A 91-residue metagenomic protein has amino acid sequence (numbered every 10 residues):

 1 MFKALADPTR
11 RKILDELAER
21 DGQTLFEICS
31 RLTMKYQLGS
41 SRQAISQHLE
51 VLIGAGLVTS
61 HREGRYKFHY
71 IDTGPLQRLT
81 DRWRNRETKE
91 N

Functional and structural regions predicted by a protein language model:
K3-A4, P8-S41, Y66-Q77: N-terminal helix-turn-helix DNA-binding core of bacterial DNA-binding proteins
T24, R62, R84-T88: Hydrophobic alpha-helical segments
C29-S30, S41, G56-L57, T80-D81 (+1 more regions): Short alpha-helix boundary/capping motifs
L49-E50: Short, hydrophobic-biased segments on the C-terminal half of alpha helices that form "recognition helices"
I53-E63, Y70: Beta-hairpin "wing" of winged helix-turn-helix
H61-K67, L79-W83: Hydrophobic transmembrane alpha-helix bundles
T73-N91: Phospho-regulated, low-complexity intrinsically disordered regions of nuclear gene-regulatory and chromatin-associated
